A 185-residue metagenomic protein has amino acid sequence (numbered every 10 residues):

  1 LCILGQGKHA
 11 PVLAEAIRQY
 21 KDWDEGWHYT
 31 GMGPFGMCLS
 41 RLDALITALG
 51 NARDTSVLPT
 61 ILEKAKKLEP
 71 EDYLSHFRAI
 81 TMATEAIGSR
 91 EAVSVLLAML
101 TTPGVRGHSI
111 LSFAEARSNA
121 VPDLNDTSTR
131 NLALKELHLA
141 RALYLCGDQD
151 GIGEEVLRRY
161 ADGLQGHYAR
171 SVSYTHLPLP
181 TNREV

Functional and structural regions predicted by a protein language model:
Q6-T30, D54-L68, S89-F113, R117-L124 (+1 more regions): Amphipathic alpha-helical scaffolding segments comprising HEAT/armadillo-like alpha-solenoid repeats
E25, F35-A44, E71-A79, R130-H138 (+1 more regions): Generic helix N-cap/helix-start motif at coil->alpha-helix transitions
Q149-D150, D162-H167, L177: Long internal repeat-built scaffold domains in very large eukaryotic proteins
T175-T181: Conserved small/polar residues in nucleotide/adenosyl-binding loops
